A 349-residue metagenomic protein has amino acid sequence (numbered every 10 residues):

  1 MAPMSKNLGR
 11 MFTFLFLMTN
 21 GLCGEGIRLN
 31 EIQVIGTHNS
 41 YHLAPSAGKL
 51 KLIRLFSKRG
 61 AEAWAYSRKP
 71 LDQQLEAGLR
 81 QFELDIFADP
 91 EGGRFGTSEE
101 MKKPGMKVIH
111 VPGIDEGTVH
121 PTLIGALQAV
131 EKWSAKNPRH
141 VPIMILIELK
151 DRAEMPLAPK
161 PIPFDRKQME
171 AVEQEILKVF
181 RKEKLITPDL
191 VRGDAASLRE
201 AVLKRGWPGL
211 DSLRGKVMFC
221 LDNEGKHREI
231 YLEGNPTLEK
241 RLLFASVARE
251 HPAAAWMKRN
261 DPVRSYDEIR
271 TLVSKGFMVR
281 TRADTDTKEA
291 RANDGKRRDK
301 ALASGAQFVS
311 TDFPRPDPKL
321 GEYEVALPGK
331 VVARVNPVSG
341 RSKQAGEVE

Functional and structural regions predicted by a protein language model:
M1-F12: Bacterial N-terminal signal peptides that target proteins for export
R10-N20: Bacterial N-terminal signal peptides
C23-E349: Catalytic cores of phosphodiester-bond hydrolases, prominently lipid phosphodiesterases
